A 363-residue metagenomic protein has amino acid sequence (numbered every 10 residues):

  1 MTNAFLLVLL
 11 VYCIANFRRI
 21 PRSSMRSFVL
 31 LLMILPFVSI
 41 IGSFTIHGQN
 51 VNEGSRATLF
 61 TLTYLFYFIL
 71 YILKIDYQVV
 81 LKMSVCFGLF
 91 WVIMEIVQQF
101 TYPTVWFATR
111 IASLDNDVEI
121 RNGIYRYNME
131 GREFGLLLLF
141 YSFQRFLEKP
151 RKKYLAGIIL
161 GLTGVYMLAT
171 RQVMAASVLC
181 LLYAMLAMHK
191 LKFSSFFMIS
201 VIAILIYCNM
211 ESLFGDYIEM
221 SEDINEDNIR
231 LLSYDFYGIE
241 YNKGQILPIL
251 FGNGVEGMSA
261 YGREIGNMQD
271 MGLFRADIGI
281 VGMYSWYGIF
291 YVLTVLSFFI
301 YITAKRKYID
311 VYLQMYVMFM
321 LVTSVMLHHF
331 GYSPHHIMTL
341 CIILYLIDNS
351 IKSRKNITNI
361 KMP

Functional and structural regions predicted by a protein language model:
M1-F37, K82, E148, N349-P363: Transmembrane signal-anchor hairpin modules in multi-pass inner-membrane enzymes, especially those that act on
F5-R19, L136-L147, I289-K307: Hydrophobic, aromatic-rich transmembrane alpha-helices and their immediate juxtamembrane boundary segments
L9-I20, S39-I93, L181-M185, V295-F299: Transmembrane alpha-helical segments and their membrane-water interfaces
S24, S195, W286-L321: Hydrophobic transmembrane alpha-helices and their immediate junctions
L81-V105, R126-A169, M174-L186: Alpha-helical transmembrane segments of multi-pass inner-membrane proteins
V97-Q99, M185-I224, N242-G244: A membrane-periplasm/extracellular boundary helix in multi-pass inner-membrane enzymes that assemble envelope glycans
F143, Y316-T323, F330-P363: Transmembrane alpha-helices of multi-pass inner-membrane enzymes
M220-Y287: Long extracytoplasmic/lumenal interhelical loops at the membrane interface of multi-pass membrane proteins
